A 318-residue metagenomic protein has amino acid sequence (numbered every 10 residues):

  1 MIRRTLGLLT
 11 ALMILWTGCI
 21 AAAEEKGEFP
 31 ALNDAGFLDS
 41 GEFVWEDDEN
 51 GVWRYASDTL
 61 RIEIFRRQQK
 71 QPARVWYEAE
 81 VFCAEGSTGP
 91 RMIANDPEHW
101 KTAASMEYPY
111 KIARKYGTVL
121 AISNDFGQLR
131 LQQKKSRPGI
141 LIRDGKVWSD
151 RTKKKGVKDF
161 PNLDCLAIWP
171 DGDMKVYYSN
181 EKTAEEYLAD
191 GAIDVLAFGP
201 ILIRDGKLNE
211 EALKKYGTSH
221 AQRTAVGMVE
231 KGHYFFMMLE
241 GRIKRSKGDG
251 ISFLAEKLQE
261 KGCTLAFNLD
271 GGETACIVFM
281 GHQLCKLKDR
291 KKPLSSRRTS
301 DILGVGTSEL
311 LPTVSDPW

Functional and structural regions predicted by a protein language model:
M1-L9: Bacterial N-terminal signal peptides that target proteins for export
L9-T17: Bacterial N-terminal signal peptides
A23-D159, D164-C165: Zymogen propeptides
F65-R74, A197-K231: Conserved beta-alpha junction segments in alpha/beta enzyme cores
A79, A121-F126, S179, M238-E240 (+1 more regions): Active-site-proximal beta-strand/loop segments in catalytic clefts of secreted hydrolases
A94-K101, N180-E185, L239-I243: Short, solvent-exposed aromatic-acidic interface loops
Q132-K154, E211-T264, L269, T274-W318: Conserved, well-ordered active-site substructure
T152-I203, E210-L213: A substrate-binding/cap region within the structured catalytic cores of diverse enzymes
